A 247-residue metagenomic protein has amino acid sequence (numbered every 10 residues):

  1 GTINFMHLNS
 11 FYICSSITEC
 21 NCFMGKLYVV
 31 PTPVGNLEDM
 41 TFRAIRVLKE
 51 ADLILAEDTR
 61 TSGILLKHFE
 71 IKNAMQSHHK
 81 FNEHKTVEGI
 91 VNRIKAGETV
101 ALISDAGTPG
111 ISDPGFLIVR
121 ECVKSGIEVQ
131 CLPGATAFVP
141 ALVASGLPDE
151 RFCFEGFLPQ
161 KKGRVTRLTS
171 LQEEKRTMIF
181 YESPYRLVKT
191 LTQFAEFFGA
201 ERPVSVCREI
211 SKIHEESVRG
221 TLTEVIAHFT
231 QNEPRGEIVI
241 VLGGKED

Functional and structural regions predicted by a protein language model:
F5-L8: Short hydrophobic targeting helices and cationic amphipathic motifs that mediate membrane/organellar targeting
C14, C20-C22: Cysteine-centered motifs
F23-K80: Glycine-rich, flexible N-terminal cofactor/catalytic loop recognition
H78-E83, L158-P159: Conserved helicase motor
V87-T136: Glycine/small-residue-rich loop that forms an oxyanion/phosphate-binding "nest" at active or ligand-binding sites
L117-E174: Class I SAM-dependent methyltransferase SAM-binding "motif I" and its flanking Rossmann-like core
T177, Y181-D247: A contiguous loop/helix-start segment that scaffolds small-molecule binding in enzyme catalytic cores
